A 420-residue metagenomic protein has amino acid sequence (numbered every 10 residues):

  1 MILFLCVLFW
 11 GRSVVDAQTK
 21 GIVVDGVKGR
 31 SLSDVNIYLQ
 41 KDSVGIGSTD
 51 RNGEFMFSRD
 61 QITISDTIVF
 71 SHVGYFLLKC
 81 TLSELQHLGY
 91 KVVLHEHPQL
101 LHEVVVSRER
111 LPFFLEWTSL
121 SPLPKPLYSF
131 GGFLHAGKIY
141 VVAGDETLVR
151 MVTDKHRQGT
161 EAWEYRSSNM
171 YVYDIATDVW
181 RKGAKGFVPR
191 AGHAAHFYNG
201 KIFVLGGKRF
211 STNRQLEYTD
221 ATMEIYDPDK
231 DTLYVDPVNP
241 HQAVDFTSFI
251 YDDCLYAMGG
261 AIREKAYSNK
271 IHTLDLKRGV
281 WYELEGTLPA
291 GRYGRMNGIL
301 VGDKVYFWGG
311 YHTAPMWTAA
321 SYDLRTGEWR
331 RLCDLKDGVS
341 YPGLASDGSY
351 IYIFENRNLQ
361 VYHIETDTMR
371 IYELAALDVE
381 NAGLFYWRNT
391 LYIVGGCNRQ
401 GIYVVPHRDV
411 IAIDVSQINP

Functional and structural regions predicted by a protein language model:
M1-G21, P420: Bacterial Sec-dependent N-terminal signal peptides
Q18-L32: Structural motif
G29, V35-L39, I68, V106: Hydrophobic beta-strand segments
R30-S33, M56-S65: Short Pro-Gly-centered beta-turn/loop motif in secreted/extracellular proteins
D42-M56: Short, acidic Ser/Thr/Gly-rich low-complexity loop/linker segments typical of extracellular and cell-surface proteins
V69-C80, L85: A short, solvent-exposed loop/turn motif at the edges and junctions of modular extracellular/periplasmic domains
E84-R108: Extracellular beta-sheet/turn segments enriched in Thr/Pro/Gly and aliphatic residues
L101-P420: Kelch-like beta-propeller repeat domains
